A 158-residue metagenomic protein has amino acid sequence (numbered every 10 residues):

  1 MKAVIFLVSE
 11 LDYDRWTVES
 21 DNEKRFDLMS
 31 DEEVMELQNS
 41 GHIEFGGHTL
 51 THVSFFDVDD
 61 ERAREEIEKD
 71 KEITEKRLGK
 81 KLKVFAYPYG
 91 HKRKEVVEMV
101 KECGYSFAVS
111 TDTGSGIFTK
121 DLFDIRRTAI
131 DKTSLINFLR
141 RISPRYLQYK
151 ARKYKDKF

Functional and structural regions predicted by a protein language model:
M1-H42: Active-site beta->alpha N-cap acidic-glycine motif
V4, T49-T51, S110: Ser/Thr-centric signal marking residues that sit in or immediately flank functional binding/regulatory motifs
L7, G46, V84-P88: Short beta-strand segments
S9-L11, T49-T51, Y89-H91, G114: Active-site-proximal loop/turn and secondary-structure-junction residues that shape catalytic pockets, frequently
K24, L50, K120: Residue-level signal for pocket-adjacent positions within structured domains
M29-E66: Histidine/lysine/aspartate-rich catalytic loop segments that bind and position anionic ligands
S40, D57-F158: C-terminal active-site subregion of NodB/CE4 polysaccharide deacetylases
